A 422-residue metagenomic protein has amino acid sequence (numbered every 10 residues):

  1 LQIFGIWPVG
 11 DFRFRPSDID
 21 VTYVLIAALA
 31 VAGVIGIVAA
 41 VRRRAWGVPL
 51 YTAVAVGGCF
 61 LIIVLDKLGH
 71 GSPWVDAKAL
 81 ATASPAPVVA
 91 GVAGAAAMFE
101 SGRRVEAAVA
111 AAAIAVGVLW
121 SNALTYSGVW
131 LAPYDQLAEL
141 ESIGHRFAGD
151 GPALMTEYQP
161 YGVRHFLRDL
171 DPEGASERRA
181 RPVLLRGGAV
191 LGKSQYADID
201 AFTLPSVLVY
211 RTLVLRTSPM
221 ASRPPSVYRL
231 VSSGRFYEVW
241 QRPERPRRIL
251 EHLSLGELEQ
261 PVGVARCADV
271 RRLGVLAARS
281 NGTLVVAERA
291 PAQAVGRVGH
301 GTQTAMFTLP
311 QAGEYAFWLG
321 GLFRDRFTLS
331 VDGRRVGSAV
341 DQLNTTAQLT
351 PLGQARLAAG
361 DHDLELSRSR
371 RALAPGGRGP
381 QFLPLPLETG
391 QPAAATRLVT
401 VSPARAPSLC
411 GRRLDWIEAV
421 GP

Functional and structural regions predicted by a protein language model:
L1-V24, I62-S84, N122-Q136: Membrane interfacial helix motifs at helix-loop boundaries and amphipathic/re-entrant anchors
Q2-F14, D18-G47, G94-A97, G313: Hydrophobic, aromatic-rich transmembrane alpha-helices and their immediate juxtamembrane boundary segments
I26-A27, L50-A55, G71-M98: Hydrophobic/aromatic-rich transmembrane helices and adjacent perimembrane loops
A28-I35, A40-L68, A112-A115: Transmembrane alpha-helix segments characteristic of polytopic inner-membrane glycan-assembly/cell-envelope
P49, A93-N122, V262-A265: Signature aromatic-anchored transmembrane alpha helix within multi-pass, membrane-resident enzymes that catalyze glycan
A115-S121, Y126-L137, E141-G192, S206 (+2 more regions): Short periplasmic/luminal acceptor-recognition loop of GT-C membrane glycosyltransferases, typified by
L185-P246, E365: Periplasmic/luminal catalytic loop of GT-C fold multi-pass membrane glycosyltransferases that transfer sugars from
L258-P422: Extracytoplasmic
